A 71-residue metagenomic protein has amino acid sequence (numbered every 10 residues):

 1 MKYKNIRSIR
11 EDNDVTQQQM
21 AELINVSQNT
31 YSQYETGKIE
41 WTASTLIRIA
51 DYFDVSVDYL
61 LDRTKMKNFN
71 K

Functional and structural regions predicted by a protein language model:
M1-K4, I39, N68-F69: A detector for short, charged/polar N-terminal pre-domain segments
K2, I6, S56-V57: Hydrophobic side chains within well-formed alpha-helices
K4-L23, R48: Short basic helix-loop element that most often maps to the first helix and adjoining turn of HTH DNA-binding modules
I6, M20-A21, Y31-Y34, L60: Conserved hydrophobic/aromatic packing and binding residues within compact polymer-binding modules
S8, D12, L61-K71: Short, charged recognition helix plus adjacent turn of helix-turn-helix-like nucleic-acid-binding domains
N25, S44-Y59: DNA major-groove recognition helix of helix-turn-helix/homeodomain DNA-binding modules
N25-W41: Recognition helix of helix-turn-helix/homeodomain-like DNA-binding domains that insert into the DNA major groove
